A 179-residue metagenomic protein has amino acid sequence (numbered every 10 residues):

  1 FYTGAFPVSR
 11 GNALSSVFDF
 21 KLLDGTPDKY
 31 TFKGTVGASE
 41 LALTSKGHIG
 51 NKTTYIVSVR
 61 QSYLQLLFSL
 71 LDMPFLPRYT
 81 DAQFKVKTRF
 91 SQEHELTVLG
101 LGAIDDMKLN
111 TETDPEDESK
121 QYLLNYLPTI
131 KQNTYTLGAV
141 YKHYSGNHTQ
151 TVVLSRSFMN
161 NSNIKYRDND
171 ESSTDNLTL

Functional and structural regions predicted by a protein language model:
F1-T31, A42: A beta-strand signature from Gram-negative outer-membrane beta-barrel systems, especially the internal plug domain
T3-A5, L22-D24, V36-E40, I49 (+4 more regions): Transmembrane beta-strands of outer-membrane beta-barrel pores
L14-S16, Y30, V36-L43, T80-F84 (+3 more regions): Hydrophobic, lipid-facing positions within transmembrane beta-strands of outer-membrane proteins
K21-L23, K46-H48, K87-S91, V140-G146: Structural signature of outer-membrane beta-barrel channels/translocons
D28-F32, N51-Y55, Q92-L96, G146-V152 (+1 more regions): Outer-envelope beta-barrel architecture signal
S62-L76: Surface-exposed beta-strand-turn/loop segments characteristic of Gram-negative outer-membrane beta-barrels
D72-F90: Ligand-binding grooves and catalytic loops that recognize ribose/phosphate and carbohydrate rings, and esterified lipid
E95-Y144, Q150, R156-T178: Flexible loop and strand-edge segments within Gram-negative outer membrane beta-barrel domains
